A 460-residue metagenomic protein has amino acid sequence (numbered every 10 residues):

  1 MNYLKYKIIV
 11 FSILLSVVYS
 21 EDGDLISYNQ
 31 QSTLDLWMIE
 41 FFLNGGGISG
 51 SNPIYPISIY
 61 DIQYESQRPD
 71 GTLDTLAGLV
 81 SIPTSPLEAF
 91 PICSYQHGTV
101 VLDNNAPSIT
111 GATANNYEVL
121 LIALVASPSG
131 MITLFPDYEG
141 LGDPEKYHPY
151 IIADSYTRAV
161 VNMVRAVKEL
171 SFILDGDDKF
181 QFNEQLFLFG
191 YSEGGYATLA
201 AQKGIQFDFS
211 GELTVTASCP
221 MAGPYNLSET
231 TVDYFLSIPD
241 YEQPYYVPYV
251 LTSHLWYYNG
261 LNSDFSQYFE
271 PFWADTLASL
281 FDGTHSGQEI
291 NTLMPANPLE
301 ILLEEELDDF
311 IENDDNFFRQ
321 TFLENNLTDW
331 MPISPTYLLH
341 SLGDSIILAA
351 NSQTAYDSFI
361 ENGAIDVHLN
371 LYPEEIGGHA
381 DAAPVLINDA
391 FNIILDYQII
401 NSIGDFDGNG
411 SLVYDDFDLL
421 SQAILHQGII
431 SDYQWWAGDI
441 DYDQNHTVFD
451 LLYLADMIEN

Functional and structural regions predicted by a protein language model:
E21-E88: Catalytic-loop region of hydrolases
D70-T75, P83-A126: Short, surface-exposed "cap/lid" segments of acyl-processing enzymes
Y150-L174: Alpha/beta-hydrolase active-site loop
R165-D240: Primarily recognizes the serine-hydrolase "nucleophile elbow" in alpha/beta-hydrolase and SGNH/GDSL folds
A201, S334-P335, L348-F359: Short alpha-helix in the alpha/beta-hydrolase fold that links the catalytic acid
M221-D329: Accessory cap/linker subdomain of secreted extracellular hydrolases
Y337-D344: Short beta-strand/loop motif that positions the catalytic acidic residue of the alpha/beta-hydrolase fold
I399-N460: Cellulosome-associated attachment modules in secreted, modular CAZymes
